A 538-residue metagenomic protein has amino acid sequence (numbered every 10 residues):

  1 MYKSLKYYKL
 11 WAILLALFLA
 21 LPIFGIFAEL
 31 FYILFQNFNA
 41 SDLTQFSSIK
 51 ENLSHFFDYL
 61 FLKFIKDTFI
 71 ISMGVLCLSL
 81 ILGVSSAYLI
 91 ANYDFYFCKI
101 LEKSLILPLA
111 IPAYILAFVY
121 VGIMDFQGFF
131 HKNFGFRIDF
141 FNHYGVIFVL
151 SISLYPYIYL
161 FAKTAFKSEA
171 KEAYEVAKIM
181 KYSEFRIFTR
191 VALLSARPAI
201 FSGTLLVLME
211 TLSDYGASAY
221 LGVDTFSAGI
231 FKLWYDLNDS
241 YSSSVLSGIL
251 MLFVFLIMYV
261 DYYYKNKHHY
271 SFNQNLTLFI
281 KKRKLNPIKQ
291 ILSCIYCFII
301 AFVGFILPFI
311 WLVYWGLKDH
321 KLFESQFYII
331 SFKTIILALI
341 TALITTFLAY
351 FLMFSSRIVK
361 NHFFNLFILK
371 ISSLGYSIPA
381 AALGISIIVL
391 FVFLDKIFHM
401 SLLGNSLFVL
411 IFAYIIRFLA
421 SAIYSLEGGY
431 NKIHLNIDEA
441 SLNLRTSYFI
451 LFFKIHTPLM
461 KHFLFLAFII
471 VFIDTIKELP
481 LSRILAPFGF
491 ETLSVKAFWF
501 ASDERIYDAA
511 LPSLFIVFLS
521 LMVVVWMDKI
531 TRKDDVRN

Functional and structural regions predicted by a protein language model:
M1-L5: Short, Lys/Arg-rich, polar N-terminal cytosolic tail immediately upstream of the first transmembrane signal-anchor
K6-S41, F57-K167, S195-Y215, S247-Y262 (+7 more regions): Membrane-water interface segments at the C-terminal ends of transmembrane alpha-helices in multi-pass inner-membrane
F46-F57, V313, L317-L322: A short amphipathic helical element positioned immediately N-terminal to and/or at the very start of a transmembrane
Y93, F166-A196, V223, V359 (+2 more regions): Short helix-to-coil transition segments within interhelical loops that connect adjacent transmembrane helices
L212-N238, K477-I506: Glycine-rich helix-loop "coupling/hinge" segments at transmembrane-helix boundaries in multipass transporters
S242-S243, S441, A509-A510: Solenoid-repeat scaffolds in large eukaryotic assemblies
Y264-Y296: Flexible interhelical linker loops that connect adjacent transmembrane helices in multi-pass membrane transporters
Y270-K282, I437, K529-N538: Short cytosolic juxtamembrane segments of multi-pass membrane proteins
